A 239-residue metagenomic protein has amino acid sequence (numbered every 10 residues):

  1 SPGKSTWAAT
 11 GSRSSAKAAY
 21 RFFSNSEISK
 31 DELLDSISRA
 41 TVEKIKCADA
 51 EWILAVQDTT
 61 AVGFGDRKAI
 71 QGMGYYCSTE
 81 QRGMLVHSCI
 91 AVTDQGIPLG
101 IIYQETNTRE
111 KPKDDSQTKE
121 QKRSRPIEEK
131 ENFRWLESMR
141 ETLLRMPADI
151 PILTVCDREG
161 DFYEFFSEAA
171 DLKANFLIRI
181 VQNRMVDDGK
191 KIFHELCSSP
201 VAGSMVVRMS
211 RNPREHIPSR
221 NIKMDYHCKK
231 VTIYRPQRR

Functional and structural regions predicted by a protein language model:
S1-R239: Conserved, well-structured functional cores that handle cations and Mg-NTP chemistry
